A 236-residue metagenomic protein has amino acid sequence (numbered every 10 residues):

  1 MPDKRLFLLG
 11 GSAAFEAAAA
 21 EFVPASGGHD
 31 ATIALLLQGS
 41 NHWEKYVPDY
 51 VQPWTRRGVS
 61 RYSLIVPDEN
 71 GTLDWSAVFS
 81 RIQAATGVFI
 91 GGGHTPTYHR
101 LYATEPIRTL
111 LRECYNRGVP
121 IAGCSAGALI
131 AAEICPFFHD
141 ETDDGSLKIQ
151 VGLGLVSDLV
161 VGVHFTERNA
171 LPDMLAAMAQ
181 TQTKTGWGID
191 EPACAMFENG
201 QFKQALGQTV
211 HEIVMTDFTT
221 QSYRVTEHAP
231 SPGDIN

Functional and structural regions predicted by a protein language model:
M1-H29, L35, N41-D49, W54-R56 (+1 more regions): C-terminal and late-domain segments of enzyme folds
D3, G91, H99-T104, R108-N169: Class I SAM-dependent methyltransferase SAM-binding "motif I" and its flanking Rossmann-like core
L8, S63-L64, F89-I90, I121-C124 (+1 more regions): General beta-strand structural signal in soluble alpha/beta enzymes
A13, S40-N41, T95-P96, A128-L129: Solvent-exposed loop/turn segments at secondary-structure junctions within structured extracellular/periplasmic domains
D30-G39, Y62-D68: A short beta-strand-loop structural module common to alpha/beta enzyme folds
S40-W43, N70-T72: Short, small-residue-enriched loops and turns at beta-alpha junctions that line or gate enzyme active sites
V47-V66, A84: N-terminal glycine-/serine-/threonine-rich beta1-alpha1-beta2 phosphate-ribose binding loop of Rossmann-like
Y62-P120: Flexible gly/pro-rich beta->alpha loop and the following alpha-helix that scaffold active-site loops
